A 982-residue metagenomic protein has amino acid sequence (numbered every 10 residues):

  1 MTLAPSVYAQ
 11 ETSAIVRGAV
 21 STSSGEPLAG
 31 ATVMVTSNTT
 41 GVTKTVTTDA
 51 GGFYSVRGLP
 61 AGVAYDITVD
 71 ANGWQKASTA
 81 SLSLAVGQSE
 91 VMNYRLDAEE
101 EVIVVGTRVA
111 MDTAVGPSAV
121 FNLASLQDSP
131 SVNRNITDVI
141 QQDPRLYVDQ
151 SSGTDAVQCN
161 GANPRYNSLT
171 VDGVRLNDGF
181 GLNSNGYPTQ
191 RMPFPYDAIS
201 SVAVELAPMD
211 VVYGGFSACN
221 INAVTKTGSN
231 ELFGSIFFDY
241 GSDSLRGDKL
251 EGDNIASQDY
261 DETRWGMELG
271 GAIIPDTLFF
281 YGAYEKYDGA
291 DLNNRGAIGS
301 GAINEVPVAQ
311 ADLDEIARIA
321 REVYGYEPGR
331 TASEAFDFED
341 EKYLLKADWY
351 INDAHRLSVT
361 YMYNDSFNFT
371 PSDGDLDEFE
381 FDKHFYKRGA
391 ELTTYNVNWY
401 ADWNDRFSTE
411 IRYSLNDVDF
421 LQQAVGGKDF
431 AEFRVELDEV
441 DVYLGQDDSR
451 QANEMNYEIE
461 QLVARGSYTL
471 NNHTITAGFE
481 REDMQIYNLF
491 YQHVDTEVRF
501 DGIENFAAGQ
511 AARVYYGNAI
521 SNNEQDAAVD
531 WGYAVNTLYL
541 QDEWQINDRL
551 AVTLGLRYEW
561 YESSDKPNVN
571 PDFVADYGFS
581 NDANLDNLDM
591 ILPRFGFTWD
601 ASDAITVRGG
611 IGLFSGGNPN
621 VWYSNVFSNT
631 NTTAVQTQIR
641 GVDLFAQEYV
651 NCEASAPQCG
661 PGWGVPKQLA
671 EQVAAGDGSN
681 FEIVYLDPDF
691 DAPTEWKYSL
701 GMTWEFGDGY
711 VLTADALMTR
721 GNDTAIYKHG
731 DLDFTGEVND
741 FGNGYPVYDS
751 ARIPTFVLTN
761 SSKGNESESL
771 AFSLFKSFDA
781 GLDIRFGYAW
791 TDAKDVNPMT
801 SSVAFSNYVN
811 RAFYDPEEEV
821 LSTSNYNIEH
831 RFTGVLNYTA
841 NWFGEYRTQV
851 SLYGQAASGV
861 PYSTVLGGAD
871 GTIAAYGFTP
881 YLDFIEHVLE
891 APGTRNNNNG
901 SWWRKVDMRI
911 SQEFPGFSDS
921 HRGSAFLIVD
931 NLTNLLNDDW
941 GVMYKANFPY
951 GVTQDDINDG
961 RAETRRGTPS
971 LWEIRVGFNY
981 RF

Functional and structural regions predicted by a protein language model:
Y8-I103: Periplasm-facing N-terminal accessory domains of Gram-negative outer-membrane beta-barrel systems
D49, W74-K76, A80-R95, I103-T227 (+2 more regions): Periplasmic N-terminal accessory/gating domains of Gram-negative outer-membrane beta-barrel systems
V211-G214, G228-F233, I274-T277, A354 (+8 more regions): Short loop/turn motifs that connect adjacent beta-strands in outer-membrane beta-barrel proteins
F233, Q258-F367, K387-T409, Y413 (+1 more regions): Transmembrane beta-barrel wall of Gram-negative outer-membrane proteins
E339, N352-Q541, A575-F579, H729-D731 (+2 more regions): Replace "related TpsB outer-membrane translocases also match" with "some related outer-membrane beta-barrels such as
K566-L592, G596-L758, I885, S901: Solvent-exposed loop/turn elements at secondary-structure boundaries
G709, S802, F843-H887, G900-D907 (+1 more regions): C-terminal beta-signal and adjacent terminal beta-strands/loops of Gram-negative outer-membrane beta-barrel proteins
G709, T713-P861: Gram-negative outer-membrane beta-barrel transporters
